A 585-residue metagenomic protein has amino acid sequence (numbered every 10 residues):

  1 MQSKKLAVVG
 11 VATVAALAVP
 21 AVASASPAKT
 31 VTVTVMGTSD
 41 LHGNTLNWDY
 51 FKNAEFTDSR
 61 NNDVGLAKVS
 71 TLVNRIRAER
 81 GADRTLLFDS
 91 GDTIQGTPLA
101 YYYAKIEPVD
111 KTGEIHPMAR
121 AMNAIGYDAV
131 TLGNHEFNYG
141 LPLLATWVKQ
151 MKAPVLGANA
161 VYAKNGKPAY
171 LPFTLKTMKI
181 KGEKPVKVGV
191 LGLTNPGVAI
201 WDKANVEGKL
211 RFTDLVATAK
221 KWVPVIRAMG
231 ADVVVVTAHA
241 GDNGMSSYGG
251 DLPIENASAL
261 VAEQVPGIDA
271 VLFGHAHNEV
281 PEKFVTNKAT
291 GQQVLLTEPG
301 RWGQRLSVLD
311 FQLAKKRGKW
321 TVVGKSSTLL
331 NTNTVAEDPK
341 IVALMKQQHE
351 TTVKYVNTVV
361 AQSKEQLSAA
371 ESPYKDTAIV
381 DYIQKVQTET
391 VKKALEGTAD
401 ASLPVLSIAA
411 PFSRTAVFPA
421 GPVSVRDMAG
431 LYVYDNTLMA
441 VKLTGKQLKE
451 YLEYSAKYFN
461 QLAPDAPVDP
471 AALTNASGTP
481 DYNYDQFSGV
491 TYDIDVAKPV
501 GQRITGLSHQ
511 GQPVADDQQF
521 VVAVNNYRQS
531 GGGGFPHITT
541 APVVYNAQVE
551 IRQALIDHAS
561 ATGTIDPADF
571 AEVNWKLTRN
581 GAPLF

Functional and structural regions predicted by a protein language model:
M1-A25: Secretory targeting and sorting signals
A25-T334, I379-V386, T398, V405 (+3 more regions): Acidic, metal/ion-coordinating pockets
V31-T34, N44, T57, V64 (+6 more regions): Feature captures C-terminal
V35, K325, A361-S363, A440-K442: Short amphipathic
S39, I180, N195, E298-G303 (+6 more regions): Short, flexible loop/turn elements at secondary-structure junctions
Y50-D58, A204-V206, K364-P373, A429-T437 (+1 more regions): Glycine- and acidic
G192-A204, K325-T332, K346, N357-V360 (+1 more regions): N-terminal accessory/precursor segments of enzymes
Y355-I379: Glycine-rich phosphate/diphosphate-binding loops and the adjacent beta-loop-alpha structural elements that coordinate
